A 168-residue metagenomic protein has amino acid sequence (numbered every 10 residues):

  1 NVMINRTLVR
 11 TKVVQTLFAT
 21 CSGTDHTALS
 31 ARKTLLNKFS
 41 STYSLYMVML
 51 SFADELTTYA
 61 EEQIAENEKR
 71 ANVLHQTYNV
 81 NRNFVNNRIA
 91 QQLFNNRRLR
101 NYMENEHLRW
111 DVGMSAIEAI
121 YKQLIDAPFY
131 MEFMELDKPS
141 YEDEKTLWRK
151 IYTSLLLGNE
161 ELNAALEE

Functional and structural regions predicted by a protein language model:
N1-E168: Class I Rossmann-like S-adenosyl-L-methionine
